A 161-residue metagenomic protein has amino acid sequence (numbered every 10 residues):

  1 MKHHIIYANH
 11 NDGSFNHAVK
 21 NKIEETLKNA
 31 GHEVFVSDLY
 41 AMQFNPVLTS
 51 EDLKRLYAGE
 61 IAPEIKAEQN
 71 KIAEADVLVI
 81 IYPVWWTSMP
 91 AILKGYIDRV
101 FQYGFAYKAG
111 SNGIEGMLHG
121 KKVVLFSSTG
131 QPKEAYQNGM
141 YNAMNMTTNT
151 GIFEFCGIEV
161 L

Functional and structural regions predicted by a protein language model:
M1-F105: N-terminal beta1-alpha1-beta2 submodule of the flavodoxin-like/Rossmannoid cofactor-binding fold
S88-L161: FMN-binding flavodoxin-like domain, especially the glycine-rich phosphate-binding loop
